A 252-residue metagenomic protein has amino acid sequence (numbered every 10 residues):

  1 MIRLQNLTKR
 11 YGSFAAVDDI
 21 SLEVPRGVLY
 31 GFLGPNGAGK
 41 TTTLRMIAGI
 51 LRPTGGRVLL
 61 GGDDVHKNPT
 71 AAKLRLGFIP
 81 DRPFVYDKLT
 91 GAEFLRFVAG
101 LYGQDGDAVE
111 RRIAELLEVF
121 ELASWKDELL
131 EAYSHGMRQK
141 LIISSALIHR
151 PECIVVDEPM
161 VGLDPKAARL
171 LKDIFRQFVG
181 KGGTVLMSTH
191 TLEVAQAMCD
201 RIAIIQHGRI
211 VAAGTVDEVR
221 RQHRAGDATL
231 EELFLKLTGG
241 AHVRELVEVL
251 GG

Functional and structural regions predicted by a protein language model:
G56-K67, A71-A72: Conserved ABC transporter NBD signature motif
R96, G100, D107-W125: Conserved ABC ATPase "signature" region
R150: Conserved catalytic motifs of ABC-family nucleotide-binding domains
I154-E158: Catalytic Walker B motif of ABC-type/P-loop ATPase nucleotide-binding domains
A195-A197: A short, surface-exposed alpha-helical micro-motif characterized by mixed small hydrophobic and charged/polar residues
A213-G214: ABC ATPase "signature
